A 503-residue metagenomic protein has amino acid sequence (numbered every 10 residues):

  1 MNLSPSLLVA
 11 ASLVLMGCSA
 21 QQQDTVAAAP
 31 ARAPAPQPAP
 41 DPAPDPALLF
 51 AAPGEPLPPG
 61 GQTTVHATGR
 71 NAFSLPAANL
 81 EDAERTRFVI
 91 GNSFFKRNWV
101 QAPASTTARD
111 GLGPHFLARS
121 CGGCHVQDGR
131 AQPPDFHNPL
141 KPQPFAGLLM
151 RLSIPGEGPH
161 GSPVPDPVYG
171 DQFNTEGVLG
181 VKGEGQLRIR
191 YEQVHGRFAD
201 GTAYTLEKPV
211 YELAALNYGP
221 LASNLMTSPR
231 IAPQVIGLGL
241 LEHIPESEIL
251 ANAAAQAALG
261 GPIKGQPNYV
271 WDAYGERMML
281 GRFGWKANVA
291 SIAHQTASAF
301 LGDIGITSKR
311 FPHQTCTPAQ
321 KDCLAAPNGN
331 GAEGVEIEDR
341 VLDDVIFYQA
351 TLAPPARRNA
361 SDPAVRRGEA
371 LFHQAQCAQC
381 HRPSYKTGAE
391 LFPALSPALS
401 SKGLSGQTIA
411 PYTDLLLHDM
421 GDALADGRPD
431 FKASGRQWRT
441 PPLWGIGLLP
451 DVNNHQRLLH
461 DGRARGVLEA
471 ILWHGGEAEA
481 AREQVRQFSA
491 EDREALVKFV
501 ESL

Functional and structural regions predicted by a protein language model:
M1-L8: Bacterial N-terminal signal peptides that target proteins for export
L8-M16: Bacterial N-terminal signal peptides
C18-L503: Periplasmic c-type cytochrome electron-transfer domains
